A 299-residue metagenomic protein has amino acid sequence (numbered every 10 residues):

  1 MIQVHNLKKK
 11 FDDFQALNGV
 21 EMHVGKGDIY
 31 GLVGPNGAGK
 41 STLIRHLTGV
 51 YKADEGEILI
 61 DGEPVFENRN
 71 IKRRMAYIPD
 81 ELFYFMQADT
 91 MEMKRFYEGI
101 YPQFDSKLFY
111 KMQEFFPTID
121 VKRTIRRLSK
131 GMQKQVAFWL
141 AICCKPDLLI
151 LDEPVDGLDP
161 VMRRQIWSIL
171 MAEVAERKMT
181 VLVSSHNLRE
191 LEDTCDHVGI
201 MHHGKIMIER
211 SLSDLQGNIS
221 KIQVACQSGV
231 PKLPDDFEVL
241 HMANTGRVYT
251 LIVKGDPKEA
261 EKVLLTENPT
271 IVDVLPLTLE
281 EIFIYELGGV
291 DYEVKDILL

Functional and structural regions predicted by a protein language model:
I2-V4, K9-H202, I208: ABC transporter nucleotide-binding domains
H5, G25, A225-Q227, K254 (+1 more regions): A structural detector for beta-sheet-dominated domains
L7, M242, V272-V274: Generic beta-strand hydrophobic packing signal
V65, M91, L188, G229-V230 (+2 more regions): Alpha-helix N-cap/helix-start and coil->helix boundary motif
D89, S211, L275-T278: Short loop/turn segments at beta->alpha junctions
L108, L233, E259-V263: Hydrophobic side chains in well-ordered alpha-helices
I166-G255: ABC transporter nucleotide-binding domain
I252-L299: C-terminal coupling/interaction segments
